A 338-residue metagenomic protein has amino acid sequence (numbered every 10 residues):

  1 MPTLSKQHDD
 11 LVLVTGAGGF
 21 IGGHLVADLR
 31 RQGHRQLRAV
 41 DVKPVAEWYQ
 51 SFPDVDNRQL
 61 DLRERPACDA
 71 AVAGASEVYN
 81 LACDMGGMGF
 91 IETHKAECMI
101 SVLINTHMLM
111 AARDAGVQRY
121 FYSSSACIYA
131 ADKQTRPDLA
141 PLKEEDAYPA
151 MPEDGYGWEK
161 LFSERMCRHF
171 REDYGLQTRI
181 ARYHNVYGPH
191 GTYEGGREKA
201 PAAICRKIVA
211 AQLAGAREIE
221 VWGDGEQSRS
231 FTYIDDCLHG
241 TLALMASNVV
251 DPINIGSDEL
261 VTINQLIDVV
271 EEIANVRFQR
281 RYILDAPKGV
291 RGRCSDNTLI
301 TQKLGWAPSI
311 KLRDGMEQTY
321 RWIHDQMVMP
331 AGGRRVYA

Functional and structural regions predicted by a protein language model:
V12-Q32: N-terminal Rossmann NAD(P)H-binding glycine-rich loop of SDR-like oxidoreductase domains
T15, V40, V78-D84, Y120-A126 (+1 more regions): SDR active-site strand-loop-helix element
Q32, A210-A338: C-terminal substrate-binding subdomain of Rossmann-fold SDR/epimerase-dehydratase oxidoreductases
H34-P44: Conserved glycine-rich Rossmann-like NAD(P)H-binding loop of the short-chain dehydrogenase/reductase
V55, L60-V102, A111-D114, A131: NAD(P)H-binding glycine-rich loop region in Rossmannoid oxidoreductase-like domains and their noncatalytic homologs
N80, T106-E153: Conserved Rossmann-fold NAD(P)-dependent oxidoreductase catalytic core, especially the SDR/UDP-sugar
S101, P152, Y156, K160: Active-site YXXXK catalytic motif of short-chain dehydrogenase/reductase
Q134-P141, G155, R165-M245, D258-L260 (+1 more regions): NAD(P)-dependent short-chain dehydrogenase/reductase
